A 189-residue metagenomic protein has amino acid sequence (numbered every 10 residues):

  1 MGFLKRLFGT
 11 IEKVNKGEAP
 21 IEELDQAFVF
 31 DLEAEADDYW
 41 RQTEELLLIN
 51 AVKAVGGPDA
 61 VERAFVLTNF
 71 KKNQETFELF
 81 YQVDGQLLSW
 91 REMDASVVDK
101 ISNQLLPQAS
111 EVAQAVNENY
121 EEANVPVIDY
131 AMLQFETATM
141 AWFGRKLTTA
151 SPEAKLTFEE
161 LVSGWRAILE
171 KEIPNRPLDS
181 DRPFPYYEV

Functional and structural regions predicted by a protein language model:
G2-E22: Low-complexity, charge- and small-residue-enriched intrinsically disordered regions
T10, V14-G17, L46, N50 (+6 more regions): Surface-exposed polar/charged interaction patches
P20-Q86: N-terminal "first-domain core" detector
A27-A34, M93-N103: Short N-terminal edge-element motif at the start of the domain
N50-V52, A64, N69, V116 (+2 more regions): Aromatic/pi-system hotspot detector in well-structured domains
D59, F70-K100, F143-S163: Extended intrinsically disordered, low-complexity coil regions enriched in Ser, Thr, Gly, Ala and often Pro
N103-E153: Amphipathic protein-protein interaction modules
T137-V189: Acidic, proline/glycine-rich low-complexity IDRs
